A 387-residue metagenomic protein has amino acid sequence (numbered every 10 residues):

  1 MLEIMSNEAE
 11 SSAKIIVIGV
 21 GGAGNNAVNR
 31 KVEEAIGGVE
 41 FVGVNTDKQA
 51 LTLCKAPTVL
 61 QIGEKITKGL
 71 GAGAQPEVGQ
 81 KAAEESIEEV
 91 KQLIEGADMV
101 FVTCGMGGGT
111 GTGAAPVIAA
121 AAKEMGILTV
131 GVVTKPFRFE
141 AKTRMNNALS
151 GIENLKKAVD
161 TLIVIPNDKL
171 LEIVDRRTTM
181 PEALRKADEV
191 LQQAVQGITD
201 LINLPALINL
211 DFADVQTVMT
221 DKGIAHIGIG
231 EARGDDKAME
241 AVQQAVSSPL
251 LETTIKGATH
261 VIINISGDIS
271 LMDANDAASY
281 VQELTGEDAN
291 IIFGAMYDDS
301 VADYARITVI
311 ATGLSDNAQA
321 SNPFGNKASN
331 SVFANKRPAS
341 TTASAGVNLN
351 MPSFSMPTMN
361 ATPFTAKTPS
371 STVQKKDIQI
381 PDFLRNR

Functional and structural regions predicted by a protein language model:
M1-R387: Tubulin/FtsZ superfamily GTPase core signature
